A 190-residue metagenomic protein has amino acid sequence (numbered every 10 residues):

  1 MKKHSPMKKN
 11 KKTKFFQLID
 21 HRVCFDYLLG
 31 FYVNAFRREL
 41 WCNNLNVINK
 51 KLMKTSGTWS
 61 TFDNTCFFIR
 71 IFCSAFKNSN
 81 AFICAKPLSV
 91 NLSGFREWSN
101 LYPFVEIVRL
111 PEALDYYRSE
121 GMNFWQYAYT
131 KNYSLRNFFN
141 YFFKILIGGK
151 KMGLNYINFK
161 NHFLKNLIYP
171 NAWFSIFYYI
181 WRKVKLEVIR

Functional and structural regions predicted by a protein language model:
M1-K9: Conserved donor NDP-sugar-binding/catalytic core segment of glycosyltransferases
S5-P6, F31, L114: Alpha-helical interaction segments
K8-F15, N123, Y169: Intrinsic-disorder/low-complexity, polar/charged segments
N10-L101: Conserved nucleotide-sugar donor-binding catalytic segment
R70-C73, K77-R190: C-terminal subregions of glycosyltransferases and related glycan-biosynthesis enzymes
